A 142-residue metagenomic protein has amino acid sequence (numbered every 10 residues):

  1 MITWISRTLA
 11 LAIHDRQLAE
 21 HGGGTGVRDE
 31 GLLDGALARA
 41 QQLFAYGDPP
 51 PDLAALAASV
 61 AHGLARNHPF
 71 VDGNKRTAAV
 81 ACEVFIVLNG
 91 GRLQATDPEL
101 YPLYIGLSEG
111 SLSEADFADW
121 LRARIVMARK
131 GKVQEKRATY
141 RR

Functional and structural regions predicted by a protein language model:
M1-R142: FIC/Doc superfamily catalytic core
